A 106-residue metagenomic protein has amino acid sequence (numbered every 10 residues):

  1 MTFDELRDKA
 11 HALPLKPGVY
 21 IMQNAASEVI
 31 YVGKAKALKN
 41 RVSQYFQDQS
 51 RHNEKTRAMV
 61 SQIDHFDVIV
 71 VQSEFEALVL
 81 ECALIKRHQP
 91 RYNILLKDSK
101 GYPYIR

Functional and structural regions predicted by a protein language model:
M1-R106: Acidic, glycine-enriched active-site microenvironments
